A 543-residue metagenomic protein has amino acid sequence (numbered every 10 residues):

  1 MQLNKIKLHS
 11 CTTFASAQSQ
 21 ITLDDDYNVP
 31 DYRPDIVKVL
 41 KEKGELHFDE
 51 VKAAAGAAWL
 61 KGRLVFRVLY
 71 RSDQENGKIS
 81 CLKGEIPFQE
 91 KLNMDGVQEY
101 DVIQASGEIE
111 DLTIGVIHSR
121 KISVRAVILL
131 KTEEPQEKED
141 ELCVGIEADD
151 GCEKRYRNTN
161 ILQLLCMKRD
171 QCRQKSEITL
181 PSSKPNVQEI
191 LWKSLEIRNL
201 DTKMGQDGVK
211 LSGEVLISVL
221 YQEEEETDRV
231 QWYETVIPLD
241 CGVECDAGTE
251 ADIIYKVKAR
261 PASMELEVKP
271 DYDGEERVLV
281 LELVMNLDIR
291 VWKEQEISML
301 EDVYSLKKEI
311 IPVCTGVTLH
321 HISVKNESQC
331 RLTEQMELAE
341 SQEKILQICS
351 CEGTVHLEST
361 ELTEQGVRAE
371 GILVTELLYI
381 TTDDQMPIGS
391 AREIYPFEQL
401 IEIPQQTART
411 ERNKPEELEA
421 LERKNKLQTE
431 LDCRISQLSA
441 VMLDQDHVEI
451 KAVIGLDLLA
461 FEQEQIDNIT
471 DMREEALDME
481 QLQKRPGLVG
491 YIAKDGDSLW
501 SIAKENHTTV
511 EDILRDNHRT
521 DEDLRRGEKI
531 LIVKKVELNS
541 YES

Functional and structural regions predicted by a protein language model:
M1-K484: Interfacial loop/beta elements and low-complexity acidic/Ser/Thr-rich segments of macromolecular assembly/processing
E475-L488, K534-S543: Intrinsically disordered, low-complexity Ser/Thr-rich linker and spacer segments in cell-wall-related proteins
T508-S543: Extracellular LysM carbohydrate-binding repeats and other cell-envelope/extracellular binding modules
